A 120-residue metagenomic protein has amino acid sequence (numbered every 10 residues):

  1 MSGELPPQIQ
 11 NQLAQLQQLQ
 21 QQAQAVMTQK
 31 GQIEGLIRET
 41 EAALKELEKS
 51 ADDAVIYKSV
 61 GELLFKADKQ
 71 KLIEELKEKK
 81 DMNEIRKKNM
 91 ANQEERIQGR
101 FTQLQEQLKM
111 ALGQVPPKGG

Functional and structural regions predicted by a protein language model:
M1-E4, Q114-G120: Short acidic DE-rich linear segments
M1-L16: Short, charged, low-complexity amphipathic alpha-helix
P7, Q70-E74: Generic alpha-helical secondary structure signal
Q12, L16-I33, I37-T40, L76-L104 (+1 more regions): Amphipathic alpha-helical coiled-coil segments
E46-K71: Short coil/loop "hinge" linkers that interrupt or connect long alpha-helical coiled-coils or helical hairpins
